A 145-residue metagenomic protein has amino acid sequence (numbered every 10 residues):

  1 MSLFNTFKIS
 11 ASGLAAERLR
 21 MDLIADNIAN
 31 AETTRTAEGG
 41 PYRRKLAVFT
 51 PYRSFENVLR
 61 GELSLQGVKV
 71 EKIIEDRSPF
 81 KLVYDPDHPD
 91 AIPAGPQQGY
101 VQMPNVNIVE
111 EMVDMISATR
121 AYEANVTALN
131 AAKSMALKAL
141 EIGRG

Functional and structural regions predicted by a protein language model:
M1-G145: Amphipathic alpha-helical polymerization modules
